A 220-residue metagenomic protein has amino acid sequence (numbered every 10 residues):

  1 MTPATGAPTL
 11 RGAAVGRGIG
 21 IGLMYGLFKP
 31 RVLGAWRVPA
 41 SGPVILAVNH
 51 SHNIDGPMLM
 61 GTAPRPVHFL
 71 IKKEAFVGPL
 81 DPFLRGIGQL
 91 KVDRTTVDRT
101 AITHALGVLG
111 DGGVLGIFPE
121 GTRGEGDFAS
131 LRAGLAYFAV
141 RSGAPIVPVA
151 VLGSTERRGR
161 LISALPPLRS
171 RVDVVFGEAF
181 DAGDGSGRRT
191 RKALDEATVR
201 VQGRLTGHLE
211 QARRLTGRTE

Functional and structural regions predicted by a protein language model:
T2-G12, T100-E220: Non-catalytic C-terminal accessory region of glycerolipid acyltransferases and related lyso-lipid remodeling enzymes
G16-G18, Y25-G26, V38-T96, H104: Catalytic core of membrane glycerolipid acyltransferases/transacylases, capturing the structured, soluble-facing
Y25-L33, T155-G159: Short gly/ser/thr-rich secondary-structure transition/capping motifs
F28, T95-R99, F128: A conditional alpha-helix N-cap/helix-loop micro-motif detector
G34, I71-K72, G88, F118-P119 (+1 more regions): A secondary-structure boundary/capping signal
W36, K73, D93, A150 (+1 more regions): Residues at the C-termini of beta-strands that transition into short coil/loop
W36-P39, P167: A short beta-turn/loop motif at secondary-structure boundaries
